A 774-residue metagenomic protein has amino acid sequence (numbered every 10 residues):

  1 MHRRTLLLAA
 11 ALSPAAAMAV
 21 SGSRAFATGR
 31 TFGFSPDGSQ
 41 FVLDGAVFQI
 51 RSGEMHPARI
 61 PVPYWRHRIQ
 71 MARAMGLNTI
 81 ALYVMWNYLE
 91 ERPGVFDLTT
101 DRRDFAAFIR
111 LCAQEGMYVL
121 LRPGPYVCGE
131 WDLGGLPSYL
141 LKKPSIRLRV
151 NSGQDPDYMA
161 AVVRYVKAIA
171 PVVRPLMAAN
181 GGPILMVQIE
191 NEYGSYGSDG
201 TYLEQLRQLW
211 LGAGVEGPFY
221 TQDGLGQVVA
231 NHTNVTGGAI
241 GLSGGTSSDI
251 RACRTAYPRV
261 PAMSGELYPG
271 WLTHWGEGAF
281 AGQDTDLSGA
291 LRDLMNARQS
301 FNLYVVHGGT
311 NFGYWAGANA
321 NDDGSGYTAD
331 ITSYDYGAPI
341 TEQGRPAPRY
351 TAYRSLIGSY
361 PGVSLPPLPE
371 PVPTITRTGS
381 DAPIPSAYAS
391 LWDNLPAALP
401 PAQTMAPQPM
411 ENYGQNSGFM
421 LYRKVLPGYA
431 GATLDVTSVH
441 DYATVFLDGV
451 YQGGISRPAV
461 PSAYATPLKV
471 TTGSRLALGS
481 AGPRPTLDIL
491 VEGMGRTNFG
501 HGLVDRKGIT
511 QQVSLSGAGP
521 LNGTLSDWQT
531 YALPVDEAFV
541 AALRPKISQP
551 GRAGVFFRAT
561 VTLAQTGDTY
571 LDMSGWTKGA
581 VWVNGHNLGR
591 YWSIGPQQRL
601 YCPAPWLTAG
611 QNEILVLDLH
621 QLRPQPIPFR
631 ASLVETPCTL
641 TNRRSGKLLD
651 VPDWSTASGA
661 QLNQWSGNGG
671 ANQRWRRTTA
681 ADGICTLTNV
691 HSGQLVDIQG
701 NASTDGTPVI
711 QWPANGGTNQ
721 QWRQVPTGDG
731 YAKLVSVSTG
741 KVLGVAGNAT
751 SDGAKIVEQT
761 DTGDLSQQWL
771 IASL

Functional and structural regions predicted by a protein language model:
T5-A25: N-terminal export signals
F26-T79: N-terminal carbohydrate-binding accessory modules
H67-A74, A81-E130: Aromatic-lined substrate-binding rim segments of carbohydrate-active enzymes
G94-T100, P125-V150, G317-A329: Aromatic- and acidic-residue-enriched segments that line the glycan-binding/catalytic groove of carbohydrate-active
A161-V229: Active-site neighborhood of glycoside hydrolase catalytic domains
G245-I331, G337: Catalytic-core region of carbohydrate-active enzymes that cleave or remodel glycosidic bonds
A432-G449, L487, V561-N584, Y591-W592 (+1 more regions): Aromatic-lined ligand-binding clefts that engage carbohydrates, nucleic acids, or primary amines
E635-L774: Lectin-like carbohydrate-binding module/patch detector with strong preference for beta-trefoil
